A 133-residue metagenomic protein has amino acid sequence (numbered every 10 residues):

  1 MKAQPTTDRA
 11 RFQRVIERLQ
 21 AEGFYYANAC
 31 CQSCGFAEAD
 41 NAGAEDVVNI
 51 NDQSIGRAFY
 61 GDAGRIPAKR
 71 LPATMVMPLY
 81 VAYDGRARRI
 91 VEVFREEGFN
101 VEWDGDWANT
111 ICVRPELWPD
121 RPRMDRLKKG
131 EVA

Functional and structural regions predicted by a protein language model:
M1-G35, A42: Long, contiguous N-terminal structural blocks used for assembly/anchoring
M1-T7, L71-Y80: Terminal, regulation- and interaction-focused segments at domain boundaries
A3-T6, A58-G61, I90-E92: A short linear-motif detector with a strong N-terminal bias
R9, G56-R57, Y80, E96: Generic intrinsically disordered, low-complexity segments enriched for polar/acidic and small residues
A21, S54-I55, G98, V113: Alpha-helical structural elements
Y26-M75: An N-terminal amphipathic alpha-helical segment
T74-V76, Y80-A133: Acidic, proline/glycine-rich low-complexity IDRs
